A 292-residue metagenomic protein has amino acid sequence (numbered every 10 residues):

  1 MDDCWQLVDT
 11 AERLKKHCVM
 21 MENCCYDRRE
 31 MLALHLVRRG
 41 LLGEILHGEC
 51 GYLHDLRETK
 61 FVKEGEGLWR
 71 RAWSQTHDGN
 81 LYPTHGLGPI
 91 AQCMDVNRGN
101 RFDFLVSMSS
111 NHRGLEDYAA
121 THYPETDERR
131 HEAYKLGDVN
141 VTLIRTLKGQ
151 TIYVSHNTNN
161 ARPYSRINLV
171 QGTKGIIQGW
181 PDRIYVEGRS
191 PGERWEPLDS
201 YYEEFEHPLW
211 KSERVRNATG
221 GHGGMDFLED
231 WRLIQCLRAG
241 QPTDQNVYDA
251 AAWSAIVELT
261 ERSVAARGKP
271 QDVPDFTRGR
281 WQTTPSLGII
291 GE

Functional and structural regions predicted by a protein language model:
M1-H17: Rossmann-fold NAD(P)-binding glycine/threonine-rich loop
D2, D55-K60, R113-E116, Q178-W180 (+1 more regions): A short beta-to-alpha transition loop/helix N-cap that caps and shapes the active-site region
L7, A33, L259-T260: Aromatic/hydrophobic pocket-lining residues that form π-stacking "cages" and hydrophobic walls in ligand
E12-V19, C24-Y134, L233: Predominantly a Rossmann-like dinucleotide-binding segment in NAD(P)-dependent oxidoreductases
A91, A161-E292: C-terminal helical cap and adjacent loop that interface with cofactors, partners, or active-site loops
H131-A133, N140, I144: Short N-terminal edge-element motif at the start of the domain
L136, Q150, V154-S165, G221: Glycine-rich phosphate/pyrophosphate-binding beta-alpha loops
T142-K148, G172: Active-site beta-strand termini and strand-to-loop segments that position acidic
